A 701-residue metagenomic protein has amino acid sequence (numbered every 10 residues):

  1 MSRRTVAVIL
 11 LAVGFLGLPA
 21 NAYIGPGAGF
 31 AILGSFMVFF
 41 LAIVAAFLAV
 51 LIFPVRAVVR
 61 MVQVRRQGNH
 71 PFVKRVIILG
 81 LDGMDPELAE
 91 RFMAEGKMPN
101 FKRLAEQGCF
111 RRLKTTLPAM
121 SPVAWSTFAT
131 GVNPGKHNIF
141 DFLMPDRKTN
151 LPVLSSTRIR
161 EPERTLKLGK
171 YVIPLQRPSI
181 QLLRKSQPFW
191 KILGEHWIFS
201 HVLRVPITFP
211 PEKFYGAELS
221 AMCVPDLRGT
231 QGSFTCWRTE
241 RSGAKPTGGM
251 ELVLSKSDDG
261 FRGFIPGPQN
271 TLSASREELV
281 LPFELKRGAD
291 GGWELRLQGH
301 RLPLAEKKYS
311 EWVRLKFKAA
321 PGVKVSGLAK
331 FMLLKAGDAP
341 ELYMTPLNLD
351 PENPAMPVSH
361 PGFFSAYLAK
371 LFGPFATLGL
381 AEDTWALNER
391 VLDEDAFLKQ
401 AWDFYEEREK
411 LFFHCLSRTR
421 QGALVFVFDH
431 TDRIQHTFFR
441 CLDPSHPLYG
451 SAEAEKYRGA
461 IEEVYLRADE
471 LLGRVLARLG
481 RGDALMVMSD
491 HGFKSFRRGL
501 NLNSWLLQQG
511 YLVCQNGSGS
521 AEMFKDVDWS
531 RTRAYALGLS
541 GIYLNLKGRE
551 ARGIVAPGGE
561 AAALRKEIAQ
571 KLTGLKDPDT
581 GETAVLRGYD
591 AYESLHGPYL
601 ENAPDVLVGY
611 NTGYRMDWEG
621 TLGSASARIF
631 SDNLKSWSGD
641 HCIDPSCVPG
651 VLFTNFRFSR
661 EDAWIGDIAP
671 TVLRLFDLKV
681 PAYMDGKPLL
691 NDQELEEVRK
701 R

Functional and structural regions predicted by a protein language model:
M1-A22: N-terminal secretory/membrane targeting signals
I24-L48: Hydrophobic alpha-helical membrane-interaction elements
M61-F110, A119, E195, M684: Active-site-proximal N-terminal segment of extracellular/periplasmic enzymes that hydrolyze or transfer
A89-I139, H201, V513: Short, structured active-site-proximal loop/turn typified by the sulfatase FGly-forming signature C/S-X-P-X-R
V132-S451, R533-T583, D617: His/Asp/Glu-rich, glycine-adjacent segments that coordinate divalent cations and/or stabilize oxyanion chemistry on
P211-F214, S495, R565-E567, L575 (+3 more regions): Polar, surface-exposed loop/tail segments that function as active-site lids or cofactor/substrate-recognition elements
E463-L506, E582-A591, G597-L600, L607-G609 (+2 more regions): Metal-dependent active-site segment of extracytoplasmic phospho-/sulfohydrolases and closely related
L502, L506-G558, L634-F676, L695: Substrate-binding rim/cap in mid-to-C-terminal beta-strand-loop elements of soluble/periplasmic
